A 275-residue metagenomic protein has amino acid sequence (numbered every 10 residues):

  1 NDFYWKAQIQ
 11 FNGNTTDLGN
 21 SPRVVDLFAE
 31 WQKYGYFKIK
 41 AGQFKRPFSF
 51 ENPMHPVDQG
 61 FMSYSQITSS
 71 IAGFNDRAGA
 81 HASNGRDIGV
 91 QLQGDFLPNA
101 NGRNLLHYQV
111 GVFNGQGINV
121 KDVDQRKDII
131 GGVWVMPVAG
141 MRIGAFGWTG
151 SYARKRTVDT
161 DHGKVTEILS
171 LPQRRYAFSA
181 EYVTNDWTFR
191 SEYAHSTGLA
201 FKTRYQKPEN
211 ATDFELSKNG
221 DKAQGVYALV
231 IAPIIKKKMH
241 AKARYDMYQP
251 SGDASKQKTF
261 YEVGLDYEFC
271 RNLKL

Functional and structural regions predicted by a protein language model:
N1-G115, V123-I130, W134-I143, Y227-P233 (+3 more regions): Outer membrane beta-barrel
F28-Q32, Q43, N52, G60-F61 (+1 more regions): Outer-membrane beta-barrel pore domains
